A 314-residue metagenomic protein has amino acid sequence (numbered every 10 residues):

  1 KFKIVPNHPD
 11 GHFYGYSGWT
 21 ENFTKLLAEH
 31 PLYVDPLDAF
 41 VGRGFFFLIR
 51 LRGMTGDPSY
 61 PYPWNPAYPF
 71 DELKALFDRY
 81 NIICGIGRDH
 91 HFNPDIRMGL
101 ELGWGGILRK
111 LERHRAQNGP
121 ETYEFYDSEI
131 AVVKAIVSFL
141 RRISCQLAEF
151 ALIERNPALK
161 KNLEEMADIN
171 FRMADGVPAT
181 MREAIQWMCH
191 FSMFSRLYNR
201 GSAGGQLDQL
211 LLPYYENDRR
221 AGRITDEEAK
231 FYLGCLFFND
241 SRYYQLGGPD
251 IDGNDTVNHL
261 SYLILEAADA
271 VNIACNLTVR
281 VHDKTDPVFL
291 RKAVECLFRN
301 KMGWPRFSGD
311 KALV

Functional and structural regions predicted by a protein language model:
K1-E129, A158, N162-E165, I169-R172 (+1 more regions): Conserved catalytic cores of very large enzyme subunits
D127-R142: Extended non-globular scaffold/tether segments
R141-A148, L212: Extended amphipathic alpha-helical scaffold segments
L147-L163: Short, Lys/Glu-rich amphipathic helical modules
